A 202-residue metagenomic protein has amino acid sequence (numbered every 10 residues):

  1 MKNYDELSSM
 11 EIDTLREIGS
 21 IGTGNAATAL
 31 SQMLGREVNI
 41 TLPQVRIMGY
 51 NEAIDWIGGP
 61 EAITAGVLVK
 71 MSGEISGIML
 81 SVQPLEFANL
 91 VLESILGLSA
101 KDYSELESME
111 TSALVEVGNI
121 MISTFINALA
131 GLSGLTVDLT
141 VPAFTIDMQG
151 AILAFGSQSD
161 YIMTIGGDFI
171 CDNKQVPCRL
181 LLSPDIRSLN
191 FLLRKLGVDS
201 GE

Functional and structural regions predicted by a protein language model:
K2-A27, S31-E202: Composition-driven recognition of glycine/serine/threonine/acidic- and proline-rich low-complexity segments and repeats
